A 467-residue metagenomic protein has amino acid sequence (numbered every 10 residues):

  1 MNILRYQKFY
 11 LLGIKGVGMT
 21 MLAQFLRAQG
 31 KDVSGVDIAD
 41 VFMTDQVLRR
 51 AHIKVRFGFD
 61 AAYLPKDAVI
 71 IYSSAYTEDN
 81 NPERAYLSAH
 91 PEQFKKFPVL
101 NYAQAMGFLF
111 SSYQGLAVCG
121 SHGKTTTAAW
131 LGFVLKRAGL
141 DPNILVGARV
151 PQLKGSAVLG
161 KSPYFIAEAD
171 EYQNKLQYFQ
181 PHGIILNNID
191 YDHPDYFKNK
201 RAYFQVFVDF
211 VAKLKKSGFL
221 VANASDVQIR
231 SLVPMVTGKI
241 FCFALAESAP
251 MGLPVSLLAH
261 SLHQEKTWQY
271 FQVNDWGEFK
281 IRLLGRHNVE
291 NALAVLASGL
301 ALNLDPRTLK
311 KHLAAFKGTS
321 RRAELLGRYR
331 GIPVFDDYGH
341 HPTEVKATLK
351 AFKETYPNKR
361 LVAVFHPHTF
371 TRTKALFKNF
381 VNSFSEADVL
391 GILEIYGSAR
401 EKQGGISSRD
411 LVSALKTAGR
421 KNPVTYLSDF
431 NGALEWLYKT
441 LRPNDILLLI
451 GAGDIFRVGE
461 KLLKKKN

Functional and structural regions predicted by a protein language model:
M1-N101, V227, K280, L284 (+1 more regions): N-terminal leader/targeting and accessory segments in enzymes
L4-Q7, L12, S73, F197-F204 (+4 more regions): Adenine nucleotide phosphate-binding catalytic loops in nucleotide-utilizing enzymes
Q7, F25-A28, R49-R50, Y63 (+6 more regions): Phosphate-binding loop of NTP-binding sites
Q7-L22, S34-A39, T319, T343 (+2 more regions): Active-site beta-alpha connecting loops in nucleotide-dependent enzymes
G35, I144, I184, A222 (+3 more regions): Structural beta-sheet core signal
K54-K66, G155, D429-G432, W436-L437: Short acidic low-complexity segments
E92, G432-L463: A glycine-rich beta-strand to alpha-helix segment that forms a phosphate/ribose-binding loop at ligand/cofactor sites
